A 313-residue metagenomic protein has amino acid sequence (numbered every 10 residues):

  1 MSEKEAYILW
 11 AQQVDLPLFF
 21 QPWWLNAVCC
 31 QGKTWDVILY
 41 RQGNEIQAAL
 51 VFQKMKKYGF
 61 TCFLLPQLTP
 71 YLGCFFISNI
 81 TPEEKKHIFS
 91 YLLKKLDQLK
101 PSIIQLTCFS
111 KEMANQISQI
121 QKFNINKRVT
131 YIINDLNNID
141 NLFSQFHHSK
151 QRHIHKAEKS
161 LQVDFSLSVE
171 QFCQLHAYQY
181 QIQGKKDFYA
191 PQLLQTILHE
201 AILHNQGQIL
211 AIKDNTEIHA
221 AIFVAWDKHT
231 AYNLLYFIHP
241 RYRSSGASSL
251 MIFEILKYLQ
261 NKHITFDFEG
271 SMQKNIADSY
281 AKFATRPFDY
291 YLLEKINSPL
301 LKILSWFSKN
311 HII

Functional and structural regions predicted by a protein language model:
S2-G43, A49-G59, C108-R243: A conserved beta-strand-loop-helix scaffold within acyl/acetyltransferase catalytic domains
K33-W35, Q98-P101, G207, N261-I264: Short, high-confidence coil segments that cap the C-terminus of an alpha-helix and link into the following beta-strand
A49-L50, K54-K57, K111, I117-N141 (+1 more regions): Active-site/acyl-donor-binding loops of N-acyltransferases
K54-G73: Conserved acyl-donor/pantetheine-binding loop and adjacent beta-alpha core of acyl/acetyltransferases and related
Q67-E83, Q179-K185, I238-S245: Short histidine-centered catalytic/ligand-binding loop motif
Q67-N115: A gly/proline- and charged-residue-enriched helix-loop-helix capping module
P70-L72, V129, K159, I264: Short amphipathic alpha-helical segments
K86, S90-Y91, I197-S305: Aromatic (often tryptophan-rich) hydrophobic motifs at membrane interfaces
